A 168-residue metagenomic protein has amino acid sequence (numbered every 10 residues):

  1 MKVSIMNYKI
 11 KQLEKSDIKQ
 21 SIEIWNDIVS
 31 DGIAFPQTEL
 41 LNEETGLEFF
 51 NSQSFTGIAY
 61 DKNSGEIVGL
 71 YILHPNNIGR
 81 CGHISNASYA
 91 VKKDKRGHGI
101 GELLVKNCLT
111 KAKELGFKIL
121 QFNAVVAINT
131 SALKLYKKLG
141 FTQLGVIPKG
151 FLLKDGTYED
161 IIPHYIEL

Functional and structural regions predicted by a protein language model:
M1-M6, Y89-A90, I147, L153-L168: Terminal substrate-recognition subdomain of acyl/acetyltransferases
N7-S21: A short beta-loop-alpha structural element at the N-terminal edge of CoA-dependent acyl/N-acetyltransferase catalytic
E23-E39: Helix-loop element at the rim of GNAT/NAT acetyltransferase active sites that forms part of the acceptor-substrate
A34-D94, V105-K106, K111, E167-L168: Acetyl-CoA-dependent GNAT
V91, G97-E114, L133-K138: Conserved acetyl-CoA-binding loop-helix of GNAT-fold acetyltransferases
A112-V125: Conserved GNAT acetyl-CoA-binding A-motif
F122-A132, G150-K154: Conserved beta-strand-loop-alpha-helix junction that forms the acyl-donor binding cleft
Y136, F141, H164: Conserved active-site tyrosine of GNAT-family acetyltransferases
